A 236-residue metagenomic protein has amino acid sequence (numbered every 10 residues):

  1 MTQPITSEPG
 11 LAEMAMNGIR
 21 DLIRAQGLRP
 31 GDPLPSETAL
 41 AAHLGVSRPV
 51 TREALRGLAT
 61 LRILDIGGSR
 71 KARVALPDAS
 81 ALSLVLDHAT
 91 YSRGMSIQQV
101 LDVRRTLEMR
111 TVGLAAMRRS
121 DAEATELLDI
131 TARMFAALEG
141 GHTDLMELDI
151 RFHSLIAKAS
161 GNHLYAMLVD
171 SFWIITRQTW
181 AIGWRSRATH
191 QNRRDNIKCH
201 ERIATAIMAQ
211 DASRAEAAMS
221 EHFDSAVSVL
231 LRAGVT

Functional and structural regions predicted by a protein language model:
M1-L107, G113, M117, V235-T236: Short linear motifs at protein or domain termini
M1-T2, A212-T236: C-terminal effector-binding regulatory domain of bacterial HTH transcription factors
G10, D102, T143, R193-R194: Short helix-capping and inter-helix turn/linker motifs at the boundaries of alpha-helical repeat units
A15-M16, R24-G27, P33, D121-L128 (+3 more regions): Hydrophobic/basic alpha-helical segments enriched in Actinobacteria
L22, Q26, A81, I175-G183 (+2 more regions): A short secondary-structure junction motif
A79, D149-H153, H190-I197: Short alpha-helical linear motifs
R104-I182, C199-T205, R214-A226: Conserved amphipathic alpha-helical segments that form helical-bundle/coiled-coil interaction surfaces
